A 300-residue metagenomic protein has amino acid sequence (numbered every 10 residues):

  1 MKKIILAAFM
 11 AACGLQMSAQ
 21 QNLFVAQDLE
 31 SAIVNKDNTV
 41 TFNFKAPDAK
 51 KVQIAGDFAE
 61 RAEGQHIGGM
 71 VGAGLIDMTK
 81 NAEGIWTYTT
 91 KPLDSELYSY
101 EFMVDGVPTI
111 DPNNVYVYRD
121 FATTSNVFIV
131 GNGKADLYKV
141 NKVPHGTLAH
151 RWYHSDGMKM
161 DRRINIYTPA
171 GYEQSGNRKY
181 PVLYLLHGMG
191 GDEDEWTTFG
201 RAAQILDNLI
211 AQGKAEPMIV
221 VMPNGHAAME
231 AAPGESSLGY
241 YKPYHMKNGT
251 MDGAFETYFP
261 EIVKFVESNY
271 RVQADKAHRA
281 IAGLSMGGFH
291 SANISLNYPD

Functional and structural regions predicted by a protein language model:
M1-Q21: Bacterial Sec-dependent N-terminal signal peptides
Q20-T41: N-terminal edge beta-strand
V34-D300: Non-catalytic cap/lid and distal C-terminal segments of serine-dependent acyl enzymes
